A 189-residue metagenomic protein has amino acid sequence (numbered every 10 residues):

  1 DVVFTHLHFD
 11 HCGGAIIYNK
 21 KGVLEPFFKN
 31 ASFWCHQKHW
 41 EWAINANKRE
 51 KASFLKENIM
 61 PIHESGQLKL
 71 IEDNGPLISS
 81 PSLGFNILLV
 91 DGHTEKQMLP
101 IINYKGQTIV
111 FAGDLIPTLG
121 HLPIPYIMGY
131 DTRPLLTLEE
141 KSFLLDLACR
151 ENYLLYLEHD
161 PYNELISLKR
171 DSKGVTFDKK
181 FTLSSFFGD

Functional and structural regions predicted by a protein language model:
D1-W34: Active-site metal-binding motif and surrounding structural segment of the metallo-beta-lactamase
V2-C12, V90-Q97, Y156-P161: Histidine-centered catalytic micro-motifs
H6, F33, V90, P100 (+3 more regions): Divalent metal-coordination and catalytic microenvironments
I16-K20, K48-E50, P125-I127, R170-S172: Short, glycine/charged-enriched secondary-structure capping and boundary segments
K20-E25, L99-G106, V110: Short amphipathic alpha-helices and their capping/turn segments at secondary-structure boundaries
F27-L89, E139-N152: Metallo-beta-lactamase
G84-D91, I109-D114: Active-site-proximal beta-strand elements of phosphoester/diester hydrolases
K105-D189: Cap/insert and terminal regions of metallo-dependent hydrolase folds
